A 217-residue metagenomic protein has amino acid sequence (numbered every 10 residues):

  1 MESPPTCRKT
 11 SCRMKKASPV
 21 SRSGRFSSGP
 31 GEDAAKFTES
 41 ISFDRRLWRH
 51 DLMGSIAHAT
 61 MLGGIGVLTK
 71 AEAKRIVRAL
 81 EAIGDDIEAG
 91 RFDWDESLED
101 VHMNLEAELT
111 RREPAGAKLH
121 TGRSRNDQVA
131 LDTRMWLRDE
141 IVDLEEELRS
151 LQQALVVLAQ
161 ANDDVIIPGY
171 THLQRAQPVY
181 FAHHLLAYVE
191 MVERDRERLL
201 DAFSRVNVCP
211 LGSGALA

Functional and structural regions predicted by a protein language model:
E2-T6: Cationic, amphipathic, low-complexity segments that mediate targeting or membrane/lipid association
K15-A217: A helix-coil-helix interface module used to build multimeric assemblies and to scaffold catalytic/cofactor sites
